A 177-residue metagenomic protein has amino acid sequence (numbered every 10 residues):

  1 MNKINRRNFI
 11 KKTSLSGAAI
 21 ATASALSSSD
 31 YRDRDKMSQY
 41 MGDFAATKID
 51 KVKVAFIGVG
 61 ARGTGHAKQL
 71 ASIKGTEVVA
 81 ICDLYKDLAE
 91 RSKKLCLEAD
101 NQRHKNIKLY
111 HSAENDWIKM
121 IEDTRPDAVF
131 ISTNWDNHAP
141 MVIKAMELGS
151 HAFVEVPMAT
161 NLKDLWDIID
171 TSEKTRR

Functional and structural regions predicted by a protein language model:
N2-S150, K163-R176: N-terminal glycine-/serine-/threonine-rich beta1-alpha1-beta2 phosphate-ribose binding loop of Rossmann-like
G149-H151, E155-P157: Short helix/strand-capping hinge loops at secondary-structure junctions that flank key functional elements
T160: Glycosyltransferase donor-binding loop in the core domain
